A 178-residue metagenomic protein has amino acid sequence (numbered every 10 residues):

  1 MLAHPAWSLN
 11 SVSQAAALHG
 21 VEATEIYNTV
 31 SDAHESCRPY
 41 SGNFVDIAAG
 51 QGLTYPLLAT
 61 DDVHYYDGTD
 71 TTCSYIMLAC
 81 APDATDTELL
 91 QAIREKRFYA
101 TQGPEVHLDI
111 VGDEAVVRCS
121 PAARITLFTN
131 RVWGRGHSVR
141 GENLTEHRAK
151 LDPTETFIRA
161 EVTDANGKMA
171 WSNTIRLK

Functional and structural regions predicted by a protein language model:
M1-H4, A59: General beta-strand structural signal in soluble alpha/beta enzymes
S8-K178: Charged catalytic cores and adjacent phosphate/nucleic-acid-binding surfaces used for phosphate/nucleic-acid chemistry
